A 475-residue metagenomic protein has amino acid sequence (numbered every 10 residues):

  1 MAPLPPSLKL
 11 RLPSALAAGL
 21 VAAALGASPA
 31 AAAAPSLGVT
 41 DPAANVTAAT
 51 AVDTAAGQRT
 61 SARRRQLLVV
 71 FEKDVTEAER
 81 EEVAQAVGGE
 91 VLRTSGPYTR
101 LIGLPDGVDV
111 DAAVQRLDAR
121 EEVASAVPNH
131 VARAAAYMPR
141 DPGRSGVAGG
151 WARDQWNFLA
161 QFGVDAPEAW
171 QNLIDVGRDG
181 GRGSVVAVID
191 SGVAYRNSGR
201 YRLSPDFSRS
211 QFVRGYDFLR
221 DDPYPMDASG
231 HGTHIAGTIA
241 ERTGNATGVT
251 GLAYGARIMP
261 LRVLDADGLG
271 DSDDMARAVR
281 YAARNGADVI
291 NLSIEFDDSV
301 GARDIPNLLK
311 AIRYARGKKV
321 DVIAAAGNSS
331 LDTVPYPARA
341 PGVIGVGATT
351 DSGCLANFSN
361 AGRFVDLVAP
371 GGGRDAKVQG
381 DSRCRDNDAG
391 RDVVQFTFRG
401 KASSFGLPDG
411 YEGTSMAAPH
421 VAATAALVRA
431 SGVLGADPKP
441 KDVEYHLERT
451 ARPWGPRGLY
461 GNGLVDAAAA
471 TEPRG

Functional and structural regions predicted by a protein language model:
P3-L16: Bacterial N-terminal signal peptides that target proteins for export
A15-G26: Bacterial N-terminal signal peptides
A32-G150, N172: Primarily auto-inhibitory N-terminal propeptides
N45-T50, D118-V185, V193, N197-D206 (+1 more regions): Protease zymogen maturation seam
L68-V69, L92-R93, L101, S125-V127 (+9 more regions): Structural recognition of the beta-strand scaffold that forms the well-ordered cores of secreted hydrolase catalytic
E168-R214, D221-S272, D288, R339-G342 (+5 more regions): Subtilisin-like serine protease catalytic core
A283-I294, P306, A311, K318 (+3 more regions): C-terminal subdomain of the subtilisin-like protease fold in secreted/lumenal serine endopeptidases
V320, A338-A430: Extracellular S/T/G-rich loop segment that most often corresponds to the catalytic His/Ser-adjacent loop
